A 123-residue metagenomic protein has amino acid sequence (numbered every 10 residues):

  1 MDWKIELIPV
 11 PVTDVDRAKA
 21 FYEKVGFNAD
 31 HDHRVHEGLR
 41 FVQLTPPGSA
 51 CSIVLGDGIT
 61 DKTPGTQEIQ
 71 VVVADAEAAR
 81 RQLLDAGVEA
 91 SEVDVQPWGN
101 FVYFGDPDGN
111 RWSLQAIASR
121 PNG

Functional and structural regions predicted by a protein language model:
M1, L7, D32-H33, R40-Q43 (+1 more regions): Vicinal oxygen chelate
D2-L7, P64-E68: Short, solvent-exposed beta-strand edge segments and adjacent coil->beta transition regions
D2-W3, P9-C51, D85: Core segments of cupin and vicinal oxygen chelate
P9-P11, Q70-A74: Short hydrophobic/aromatic beta-strand micro-patches that form the beta-sheet surface supporting nucleotide- or nucleic
F21, E77-Q82: Short amphipathic alpha-helices within nucleic acid-binding modules
P47-C51, T60-K62, D75-A78: Short, charged/polar surface micro-motifs in flexible loops or helix N-caps
S49-I53, G109-W112: Short, charged/polar, Gly/Pro-enriched secondary-structure boundary elements
G56-P64, A116-G123: Short, basic, helix/turn surface patches
